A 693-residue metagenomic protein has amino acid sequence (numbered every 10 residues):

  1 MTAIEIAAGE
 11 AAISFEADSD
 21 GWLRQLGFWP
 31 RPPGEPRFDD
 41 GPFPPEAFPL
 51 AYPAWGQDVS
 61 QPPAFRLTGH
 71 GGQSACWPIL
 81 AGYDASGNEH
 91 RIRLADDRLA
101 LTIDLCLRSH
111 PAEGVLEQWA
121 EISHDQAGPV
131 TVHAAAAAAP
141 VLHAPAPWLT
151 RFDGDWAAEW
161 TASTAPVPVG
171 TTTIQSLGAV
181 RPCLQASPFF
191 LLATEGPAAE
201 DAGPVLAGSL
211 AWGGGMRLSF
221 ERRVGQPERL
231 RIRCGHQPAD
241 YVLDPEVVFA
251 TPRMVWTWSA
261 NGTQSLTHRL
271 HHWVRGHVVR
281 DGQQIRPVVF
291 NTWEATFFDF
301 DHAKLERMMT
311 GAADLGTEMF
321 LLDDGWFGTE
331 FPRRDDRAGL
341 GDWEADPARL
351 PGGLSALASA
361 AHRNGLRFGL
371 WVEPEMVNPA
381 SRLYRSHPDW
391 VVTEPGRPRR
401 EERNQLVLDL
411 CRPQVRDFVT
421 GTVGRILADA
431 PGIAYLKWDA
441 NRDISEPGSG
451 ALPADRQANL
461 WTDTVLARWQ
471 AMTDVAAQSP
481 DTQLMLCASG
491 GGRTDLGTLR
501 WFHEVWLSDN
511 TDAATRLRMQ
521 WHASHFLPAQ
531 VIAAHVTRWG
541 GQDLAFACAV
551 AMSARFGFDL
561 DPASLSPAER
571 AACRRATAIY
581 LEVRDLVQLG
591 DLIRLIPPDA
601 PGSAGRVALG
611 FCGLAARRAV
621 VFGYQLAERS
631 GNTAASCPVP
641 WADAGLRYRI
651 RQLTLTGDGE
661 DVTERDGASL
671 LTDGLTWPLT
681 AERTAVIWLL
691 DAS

Functional and structural regions predicted by a protein language model:
T2-I6, A11-A17, L23-R223, Q237 (+1 more regions): Polysaccharide-binding surfaces and accessory modules of carbohydrate-active proteins
E10, F190-L192, E200, A600-A644 (+1 more regions): Carbohydrate-binding surface patches
E46-C76, A202-S219, W256-V279, T317-D324 (+3 more regions): Glycine-rich, aromatic-flanked loop segments that form ligand/cofactor-binding clefts across common enzyme folds
P78, Y241-A260, R683-L690: Short Pro-Gly-centered flexible turn/kink motifs
A120-I122, F297, G328, D346 (+8 more regions): Active-site and adjacent substrate-binding regions of carbohydrate-active enzymes
D281-G421, A430-P431, Y435: Aromatic-lined carbohydrate-binding/catalytic grooves of carbohydrate-active enzymes
N378, Y384-D417, T462-A563: Glycan-recognition surfaces
V662-S693: C-terminal beta-strand-rich structural cap/linker in extracellular carbohydrate-active enzymes
